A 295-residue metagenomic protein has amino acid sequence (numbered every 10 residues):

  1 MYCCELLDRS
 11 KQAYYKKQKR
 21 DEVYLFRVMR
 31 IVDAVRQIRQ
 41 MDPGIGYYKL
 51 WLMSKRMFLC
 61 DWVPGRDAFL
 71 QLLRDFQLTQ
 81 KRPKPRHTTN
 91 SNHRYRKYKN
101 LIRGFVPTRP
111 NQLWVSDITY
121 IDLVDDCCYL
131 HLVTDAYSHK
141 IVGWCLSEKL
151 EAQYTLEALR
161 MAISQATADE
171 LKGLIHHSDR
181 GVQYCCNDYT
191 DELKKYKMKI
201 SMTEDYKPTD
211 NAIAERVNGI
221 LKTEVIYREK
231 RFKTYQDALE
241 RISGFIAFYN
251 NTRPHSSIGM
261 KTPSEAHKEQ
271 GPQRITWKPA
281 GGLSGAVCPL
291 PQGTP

Functional and structural regions predicted by a protein language model:
C3-C4, R9-P110, K207, S264-Q273: Basic, flexible linker segments flanking DNA-binding modules in nucleic acid-interacting mobile-element proteins
C3-C4, Y14, V35, L50 (+15 more regions): Mobile genetic element proteins and their domesticated derivatives, centered on retroelements and DNA transposons
G44, L59-W62, V106-T108, L123 (+3 more regions): Conserved, non-catalytic sequence blocks in retroelement Pol enzymes and Pol-derived host proteins
W62-L132, L156-M161, Q165-A166, L171-G173 (+1 more regions): Mobile-element integrase/transposase regions, centering on the N-terminal DNA-binding/Zn-coordinating module
T89-N92, S178-R180, C186-Y189, M202-T223 (+2 more regions): RNase H-like two-metal-ion nuclease catalytic core shared by retroviral integrases and related mobile-element nucleases
D135-A136, L146-E151: A short acidic/small-residue loop/turn micro-motif
K194-M198, I220-P295: C-terminal domain-tail junction helix/linker
